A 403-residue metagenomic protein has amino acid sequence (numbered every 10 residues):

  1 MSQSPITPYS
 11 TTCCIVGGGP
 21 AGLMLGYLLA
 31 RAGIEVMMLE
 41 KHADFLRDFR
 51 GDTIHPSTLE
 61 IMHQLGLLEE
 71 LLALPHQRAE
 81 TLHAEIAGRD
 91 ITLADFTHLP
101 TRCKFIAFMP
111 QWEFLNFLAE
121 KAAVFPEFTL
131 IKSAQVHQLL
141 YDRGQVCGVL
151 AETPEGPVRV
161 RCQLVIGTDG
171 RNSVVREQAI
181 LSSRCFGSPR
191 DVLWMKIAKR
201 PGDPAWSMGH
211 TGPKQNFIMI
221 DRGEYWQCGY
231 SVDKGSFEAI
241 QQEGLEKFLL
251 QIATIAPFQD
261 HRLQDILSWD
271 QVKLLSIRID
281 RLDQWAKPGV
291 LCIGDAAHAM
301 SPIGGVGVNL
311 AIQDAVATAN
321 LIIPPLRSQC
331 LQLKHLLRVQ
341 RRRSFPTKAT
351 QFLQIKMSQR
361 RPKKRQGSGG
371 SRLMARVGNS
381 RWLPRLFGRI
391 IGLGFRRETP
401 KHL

Functional and structural regions predicted by a protein language model:
S2-S10, E60, Q64-Q178, F186-V192 (+1 more regions): Conserved N-terminal helical subregion
Q3, N320-L403: C-terminal helical "tail/cap" subdomain of flavin- and related membrane-associated enzymes
P5-A21: Beta1/beta-strand and adjacent pyrophosphate-binding region of the FAD-binding site in flavoprotein oxidoreductases
A30-R50: Glycine-rich FAD pyrophosphate-binding loop
A43-H63: Conserved N-terminal glycine-rich FAD pyrophosphate-binding loop of Rossmann-like flavoproteins
G144-R159, L164-K273, I277, R281 (+1 more regions): Conserved FAD-binding catalytic core of PHBH/FMO-like flavoproteins
I279-R281, A297-N309, F345: Glycine-rich phosphate/pyrophosphate-binding beta-alpha loops
A286-P302: Short FAD-binding loop at a beta-strand-to-alpha-helix junction that anchors the flavin cofactor in diverse
